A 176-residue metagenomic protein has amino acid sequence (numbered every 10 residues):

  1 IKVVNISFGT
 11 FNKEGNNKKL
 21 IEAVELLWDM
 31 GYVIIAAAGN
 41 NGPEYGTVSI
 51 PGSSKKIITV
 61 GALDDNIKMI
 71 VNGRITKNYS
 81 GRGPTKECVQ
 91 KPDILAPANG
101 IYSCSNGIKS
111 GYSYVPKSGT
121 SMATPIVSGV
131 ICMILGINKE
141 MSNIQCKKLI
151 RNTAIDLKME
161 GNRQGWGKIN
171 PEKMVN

Functional and structural regions predicted by a protein language model:
I1-K56, K86-V89, I108-T124, R163: Substrate-binding/access-modulating region of protease and related hydrolase catalytic domains
K2-V4, T47, A98-Q164: Hydrolase catalytic cores
T10-K13, N40-E44, D64-K68, T85 (+2 more regions): Solvent-exposed loop/turn segments at secondary-structure junctions within structured extracellular/periplasmic domains
N12, Q164-N176: C-terminal domain-closing interface element
V33-I35, T59-V60, L95, Y102: Structural detector of well-ordered beta-strand residues that form the stable sheet scaffold of enzyme domains
I50-K68: Structural recognition of alpha->loop->beta junctions
I57-T59, V89, D93, K168: Conserved beta-strand scaffold positions in the cores of enzyme catalytic domains, especially in NTP/NDP-utilizing
D65-V71, K77-M122: Catalytic-core environment of secreted peptidases
